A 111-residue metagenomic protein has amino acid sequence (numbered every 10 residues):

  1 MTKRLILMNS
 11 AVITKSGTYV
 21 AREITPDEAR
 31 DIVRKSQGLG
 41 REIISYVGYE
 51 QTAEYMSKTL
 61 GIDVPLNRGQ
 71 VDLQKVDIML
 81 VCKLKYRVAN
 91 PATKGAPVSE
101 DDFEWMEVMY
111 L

Functional and structural regions predicted by a protein language model:
R4-L7, A21, M79-K83, E107: Ordered hydrophobic segments in well-structured contexts
L5-D27: N-terminal accessory interaction module
N9, K94-L111: Detector for the mature cores of small, proteolytically processed and post-translationally modified peptide effectors
T14-V20, Q37-S45: Charged, low-complexity surface segments at secondary-structure and domain boundaries
E28, R68-Q70, D102: Single-residue recognition of alpha-helix capping/boundary positions
R30-Q37, S57: Residue-level detector of alpha-helical secondary structure
G40-N90: Acidic, low-complexity, intrinsically disordered interaction modules
